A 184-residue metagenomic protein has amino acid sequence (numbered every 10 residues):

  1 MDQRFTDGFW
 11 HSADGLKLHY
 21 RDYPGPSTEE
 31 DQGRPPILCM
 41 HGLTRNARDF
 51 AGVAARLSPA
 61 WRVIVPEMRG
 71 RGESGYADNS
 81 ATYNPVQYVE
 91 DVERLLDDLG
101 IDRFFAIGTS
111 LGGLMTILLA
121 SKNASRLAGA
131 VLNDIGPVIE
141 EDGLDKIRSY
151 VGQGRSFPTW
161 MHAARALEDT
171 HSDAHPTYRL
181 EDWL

Functional and structural regions predicted by a protein language model:
M1-L18, D22: N-terminal cap/lid segment of alpha/beta-hydrolase-fold proteins
A13, R21-S27, G52-S58, V65-I107: Active-site loop/oxyanion-hole signature of alpha/beta-hydrolase fold enzymes
G25-P36, W61: Proline/glycine-enriched tight loop/beta-turn segments at coil->beta junctions that connect or precede beta-strands
R34, G42-R45, S110: Active-site glycine-rich loops that stabilize anionic/oxyanionic intermediates across multiple enzyme folds
G42-G52, V63: Serine-hydrolase catalytic-loop signature spanning alpha/beta hydrolases and amidase-signature enzymes
T44, M68-G72, P137: Alpha/beta-hydrolase active-site loop signature
D102-E141: Conserved hydrolase catalytic core segment
P158-L184: Conserved alpha/beta-hydrolase catalytic His-Asp/Glu region
